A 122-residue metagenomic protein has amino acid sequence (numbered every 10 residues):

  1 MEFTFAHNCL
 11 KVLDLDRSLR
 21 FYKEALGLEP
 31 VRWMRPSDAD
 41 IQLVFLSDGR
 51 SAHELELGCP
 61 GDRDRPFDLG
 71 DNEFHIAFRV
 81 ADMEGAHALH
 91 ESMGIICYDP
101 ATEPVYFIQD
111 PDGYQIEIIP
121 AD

Functional and structural regions predicted by a protein language model:
M1, V31-W33, F45, H87-D122: Vicinal oxygen chelate
E2, C9-A52: Core segments of cupin and vicinal oxygen chelate
E2-T4, D68-E73: Short glycine-enriched loop/turn motifs at secondary-structure junctions
N8, I76: Hydrophobic adenine-recognition pocket in adenosine-nucleotide-binding enzymes
D14-L15, A81-E84: Helix N-cap motif at beta-to-alpha junctions
R20-F21, E84-L89: Short amphipathic alpha-helices within nucleic acid-binding modules
G49-H53, D62-D64, M83-E84: Short, charged/polar surface micro-motifs in flexible loops or helix N-caps
S51-L55, Y114-E117: Short, charged/polar, Gly/Pro-enriched secondary-structure boundary elements
